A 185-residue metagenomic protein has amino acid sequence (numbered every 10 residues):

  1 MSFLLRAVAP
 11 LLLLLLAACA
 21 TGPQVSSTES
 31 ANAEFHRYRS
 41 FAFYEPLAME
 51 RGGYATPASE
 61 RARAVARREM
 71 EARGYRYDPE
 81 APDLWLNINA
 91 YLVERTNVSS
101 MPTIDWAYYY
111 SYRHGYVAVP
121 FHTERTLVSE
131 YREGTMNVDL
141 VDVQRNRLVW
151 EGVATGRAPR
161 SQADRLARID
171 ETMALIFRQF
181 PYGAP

Functional and structural regions predicted by a protein language model:
M1-A9: Bacterial N-terminal signal peptides that target proteins for export
L15-A18: C-terminal motif of bacterial Sec signal peptides marking the signal peptidase cleavage site
A20-N32, R125-P185: C-terminal/domain-edge helix-coil "capping" segments
H36, P79, S129-Y131: Short coil/turn motifs at beta-sheet boundaries
R37-A42: Residues that mark the start of a beta-strand
Y44-N97: N-terminal segment of the mature soluble domain
R73, L84, I88-R147, T155: Surface-exposed short loop/turn segments
